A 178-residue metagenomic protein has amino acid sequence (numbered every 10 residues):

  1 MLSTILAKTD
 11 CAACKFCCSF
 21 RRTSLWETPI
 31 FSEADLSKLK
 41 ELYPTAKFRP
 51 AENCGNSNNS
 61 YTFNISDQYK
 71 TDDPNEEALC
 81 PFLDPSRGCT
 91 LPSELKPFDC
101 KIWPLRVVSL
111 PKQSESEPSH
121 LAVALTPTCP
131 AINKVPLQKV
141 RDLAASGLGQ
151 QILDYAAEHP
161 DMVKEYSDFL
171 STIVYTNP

Functional and structural regions predicted by a protein language model:
M1-P178: Short loop/turn segments that flank or connect secondary-structure elements
